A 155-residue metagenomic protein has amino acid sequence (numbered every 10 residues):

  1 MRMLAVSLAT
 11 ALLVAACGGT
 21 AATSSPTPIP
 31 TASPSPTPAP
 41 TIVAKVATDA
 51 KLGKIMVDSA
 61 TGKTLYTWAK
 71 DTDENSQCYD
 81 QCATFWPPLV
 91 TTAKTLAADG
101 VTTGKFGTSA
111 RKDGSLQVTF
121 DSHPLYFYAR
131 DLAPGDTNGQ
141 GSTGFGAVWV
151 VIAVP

Functional and structural regions predicted by a protein language model:
M1-A9: N-terminal export and membrane-targeting signals
L12-A16: C-terminal motif of bacterial Sec signal peptides marking the signal peptidase cleavage site
C17-A32: Bacterial lipoprotein signal-peptidase II cleavage site
P28-A50: N-terminal low-complexity, Pro/Thr/Ser-rich intrinsically disordered segments that act as propeptides or flexible
A44-T64, A110-H123: Short, low-complexity cationic-aromatic patches
K70-E74, R130-P134: Acidic glycine-/aspartate-rich tracts in secreted/extracellular proteins
N75-G107, G146-P155: A low-complexity, Ser/Thr/Gly/Pro-enriched, surface-exposed linker/loop concept that marks segments flanking
L96-L132: Short, solvent-exposed interaction modules
